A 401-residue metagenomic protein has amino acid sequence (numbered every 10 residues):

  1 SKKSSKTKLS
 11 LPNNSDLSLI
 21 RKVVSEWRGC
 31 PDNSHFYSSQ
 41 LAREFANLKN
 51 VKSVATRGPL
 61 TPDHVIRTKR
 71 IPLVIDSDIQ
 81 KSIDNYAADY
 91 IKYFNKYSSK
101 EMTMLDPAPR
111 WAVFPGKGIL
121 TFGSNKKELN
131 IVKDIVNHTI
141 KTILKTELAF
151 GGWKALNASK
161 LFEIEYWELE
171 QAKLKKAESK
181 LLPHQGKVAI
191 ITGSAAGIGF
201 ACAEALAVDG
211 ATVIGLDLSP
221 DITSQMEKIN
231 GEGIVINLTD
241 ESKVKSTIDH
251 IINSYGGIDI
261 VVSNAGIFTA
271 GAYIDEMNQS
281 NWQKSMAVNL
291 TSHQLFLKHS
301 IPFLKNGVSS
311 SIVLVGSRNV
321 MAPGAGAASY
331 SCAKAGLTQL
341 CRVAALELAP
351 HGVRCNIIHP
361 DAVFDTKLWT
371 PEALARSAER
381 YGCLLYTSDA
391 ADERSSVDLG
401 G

Functional and structural regions predicted by a protein language model:
P183-T212: Canonical Rossmann dinucleotide-binding motif of NAD(H)/NADP(H)-dependent dehydrogenases/reductases, specifically
I267-Q283, G326-S329, L368: Conserved mid-core segment of classical short-chain dehydrogenase/reductases
N278-Q294, V313, L337: Catalytic Tyr-X3-Lys loop
S292, P323, A327-G336: The catalytic Tyr-X3-Lys active-site helix of short-chain dehydrogenase/reductase
L297, A333, C341: Active-site helix of classical SDR
P302, L346-E347: Alpha-helical segment proximal to the catalytic Tyr-Lys
S317: Residue(s) in the substrate-gating loop at a strand-loop-helix junction that position the organic substrate next
Y386-E393: Conserved small/polar residues in nucleotide/adenosyl-binding loops
